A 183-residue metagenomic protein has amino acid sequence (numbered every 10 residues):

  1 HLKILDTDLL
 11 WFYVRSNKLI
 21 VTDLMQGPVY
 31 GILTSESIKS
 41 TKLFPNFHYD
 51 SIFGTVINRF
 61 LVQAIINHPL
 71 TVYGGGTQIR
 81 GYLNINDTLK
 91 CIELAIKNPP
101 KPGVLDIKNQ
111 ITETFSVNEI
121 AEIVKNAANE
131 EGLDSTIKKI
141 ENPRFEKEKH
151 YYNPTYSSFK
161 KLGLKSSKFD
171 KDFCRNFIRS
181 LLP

Functional and structural regions predicted by a protein language model:
H1, S51, E146-K147: Residue-level marker of alpha-helix boundaries and capping positions
H1-G27, I32, V56-I66: Active-site Tyr-X1-5-Lys
L2, F53, Y152: Short, conserved glycine- and acidic-residue-centered signature motifs in active-site or ligand-binding loops
W11, L33-E36, V117, G163: Short, function-defining helix-loop hinge/capping sites that tune catalysis or transport
N17-S35, N86-I92, N118-I120: Conserved long hydrophobic alpha-helices within structured protein cores
G27-G54, G74-N86, E113: Glycine-rich "substrate-gating" loop/helix at the edge of Rossmann-like oxidoreductase active sites
A64-P183: C-terminal substrate-binding subdomain of Rossmann-fold SDR/epimerase-dehydratase oxidoreductases
